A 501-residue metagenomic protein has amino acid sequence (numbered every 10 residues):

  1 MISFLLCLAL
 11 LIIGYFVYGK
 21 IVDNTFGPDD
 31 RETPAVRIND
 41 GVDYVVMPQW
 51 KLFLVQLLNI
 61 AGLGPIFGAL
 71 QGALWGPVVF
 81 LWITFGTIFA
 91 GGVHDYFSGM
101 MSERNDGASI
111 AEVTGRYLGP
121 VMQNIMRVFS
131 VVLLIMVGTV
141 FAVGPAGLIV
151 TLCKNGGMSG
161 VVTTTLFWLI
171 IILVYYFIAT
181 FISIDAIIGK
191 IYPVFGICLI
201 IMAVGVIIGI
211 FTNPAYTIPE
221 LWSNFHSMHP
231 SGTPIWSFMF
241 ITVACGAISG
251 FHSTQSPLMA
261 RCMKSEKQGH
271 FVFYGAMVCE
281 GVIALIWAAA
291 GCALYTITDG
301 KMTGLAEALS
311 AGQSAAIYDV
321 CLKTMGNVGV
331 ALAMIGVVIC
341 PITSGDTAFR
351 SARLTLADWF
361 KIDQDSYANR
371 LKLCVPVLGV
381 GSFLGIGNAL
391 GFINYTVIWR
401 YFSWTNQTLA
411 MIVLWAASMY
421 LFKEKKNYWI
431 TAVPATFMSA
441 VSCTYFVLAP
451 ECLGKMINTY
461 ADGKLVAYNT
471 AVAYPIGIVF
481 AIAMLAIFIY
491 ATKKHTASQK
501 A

Functional and structural regions predicted by a protein language model:
C7-V17, S130, L134-G138, G196-P214 (+3 more regions): Selective recognition of specific alpha-helical transmembrane segments in multi-pass small-molecule
A9-G27, F129, P145-I149, T165-T212 (+2 more regions): Membrane-interface loop-to-helix entry segments
L10-I66, Q268: Membrane-interface "cap" regions at the ends of multi-pass membrane proteins
L10-L11, Y15, Q56, A90-D106 (+5 more regions): Helix-loop-helix module between adjacent transmembrane segments
M47-G64, I207-A215, N224-W287, L332-S344: Hydrophobic, membrane-embedded alpha-helices of multi-pass small-molecule transporters
G99, I210-L221, G275-D319, A389-I393: Extracellular/periplasmic helix-exit of transmembrane alpha-helices
P120-R127, V162-I170, G275-A284, C292 (+5 more regions): Loop-to-transmembrane helix boundary motifs in multi-pass membrane proteins
G138-G156, L166-W168, T180, L199-S227 (+2 more regions): Hydrophobic alpha-helical segments and their helix-loop junctions in multi-pass secondary transporters
